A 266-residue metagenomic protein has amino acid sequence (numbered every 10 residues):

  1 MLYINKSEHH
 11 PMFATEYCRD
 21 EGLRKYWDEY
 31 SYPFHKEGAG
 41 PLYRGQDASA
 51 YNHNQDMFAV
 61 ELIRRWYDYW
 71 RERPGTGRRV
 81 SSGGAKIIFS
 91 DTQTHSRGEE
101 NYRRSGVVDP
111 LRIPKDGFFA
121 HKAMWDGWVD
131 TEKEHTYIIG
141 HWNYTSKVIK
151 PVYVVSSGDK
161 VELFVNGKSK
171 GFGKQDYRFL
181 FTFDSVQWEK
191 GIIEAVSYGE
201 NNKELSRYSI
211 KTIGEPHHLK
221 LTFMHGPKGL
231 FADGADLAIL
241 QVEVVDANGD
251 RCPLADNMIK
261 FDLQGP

Functional and structural regions predicted by a protein language model:
M1-G117, H121, W128-T145: Substrate-binding/catalytic cleft of secreted carbohydrate-active enzymes, primarily glycoside hydrolases
W142-V148, K228-A238: Short, solvent-exposed loop/linker segments at the N-terminal edge of repeated beta-sheet extracellular domains
V154-V155, V196-S197, A235-C252: Beta-strand-rich structural segments
K168-K170, D256-P266: Short, well-ordered beta-strand segments
K170-Y177: Short beta-strand segments within Ig-like beta-sandwich modules, predominantly Fibronectin type-III
L180-V186: Exposed aromatic-hydrophobic patches
W188-I192, A235-L237, D256: Extracellular Ig-like/FN3 beta-sandwich strand-entry sites
N202-G214: Edge beta-strands of extracellular beta-sandwich domains
